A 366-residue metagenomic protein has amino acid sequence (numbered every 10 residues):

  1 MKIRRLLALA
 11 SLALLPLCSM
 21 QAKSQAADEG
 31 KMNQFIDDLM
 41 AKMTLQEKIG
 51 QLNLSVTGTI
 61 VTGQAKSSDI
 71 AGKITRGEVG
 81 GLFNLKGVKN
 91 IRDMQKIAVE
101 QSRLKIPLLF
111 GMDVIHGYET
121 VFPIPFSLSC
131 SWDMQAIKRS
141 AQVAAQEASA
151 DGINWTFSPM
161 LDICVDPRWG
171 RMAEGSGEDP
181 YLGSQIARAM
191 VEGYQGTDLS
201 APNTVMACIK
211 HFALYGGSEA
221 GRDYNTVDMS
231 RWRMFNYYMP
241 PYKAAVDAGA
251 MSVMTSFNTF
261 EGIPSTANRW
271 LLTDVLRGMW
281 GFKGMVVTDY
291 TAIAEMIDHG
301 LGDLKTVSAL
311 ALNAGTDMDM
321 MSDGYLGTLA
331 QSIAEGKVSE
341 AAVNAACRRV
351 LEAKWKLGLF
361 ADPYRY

Functional and structural regions predicted by a protein language model:
M1-R5: Positively charged n-region of N-terminal signal peptides that target proteins for export
A8-C18: Bacterial N-terminal signal peptides
C18, A22-Y366: Glycoside hydrolase catalytic-domain context in secreted enzymes
